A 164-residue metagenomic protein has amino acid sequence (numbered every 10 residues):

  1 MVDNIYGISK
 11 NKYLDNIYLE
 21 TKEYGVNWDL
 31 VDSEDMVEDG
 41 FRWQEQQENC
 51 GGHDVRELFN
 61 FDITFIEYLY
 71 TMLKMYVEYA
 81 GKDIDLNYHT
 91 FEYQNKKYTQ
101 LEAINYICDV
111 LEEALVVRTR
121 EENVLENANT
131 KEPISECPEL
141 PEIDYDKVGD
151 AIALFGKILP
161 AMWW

Functional and structural regions predicted by a protein language model:
M1-I158: Long, non-globular targeting/processing and low-complexity regions
